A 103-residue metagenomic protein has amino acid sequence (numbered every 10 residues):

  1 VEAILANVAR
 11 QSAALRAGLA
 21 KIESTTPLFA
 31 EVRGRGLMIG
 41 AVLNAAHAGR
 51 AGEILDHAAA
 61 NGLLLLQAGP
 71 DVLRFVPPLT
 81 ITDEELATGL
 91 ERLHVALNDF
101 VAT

Functional and structural regions predicted by a protein language model:
V1-T103: Conserved N-terminal phosphate-binding loop of PLP-dependent enzymes in the Aspartate aminotransferase
